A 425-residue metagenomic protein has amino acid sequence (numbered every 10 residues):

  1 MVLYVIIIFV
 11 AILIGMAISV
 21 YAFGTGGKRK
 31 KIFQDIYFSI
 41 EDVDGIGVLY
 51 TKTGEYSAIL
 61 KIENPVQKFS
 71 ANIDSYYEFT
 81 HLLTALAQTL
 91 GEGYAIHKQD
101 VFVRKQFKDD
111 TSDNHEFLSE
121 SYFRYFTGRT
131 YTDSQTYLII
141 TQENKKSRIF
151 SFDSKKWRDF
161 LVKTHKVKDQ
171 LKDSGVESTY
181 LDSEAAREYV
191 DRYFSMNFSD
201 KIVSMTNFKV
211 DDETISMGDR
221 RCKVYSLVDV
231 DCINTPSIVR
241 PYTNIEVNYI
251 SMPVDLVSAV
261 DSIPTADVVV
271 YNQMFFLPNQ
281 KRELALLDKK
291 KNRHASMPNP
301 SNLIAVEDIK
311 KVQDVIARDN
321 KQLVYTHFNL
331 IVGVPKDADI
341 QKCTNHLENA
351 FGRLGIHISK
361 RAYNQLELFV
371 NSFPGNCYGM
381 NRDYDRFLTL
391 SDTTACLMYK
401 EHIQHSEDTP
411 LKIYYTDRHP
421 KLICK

Functional and structural regions predicted by a protein language model:
L3-E401: Extended, folded cores of ATP/NTP-driven motor/assembly subunits in large transport and secretion machines
L397-K425: Active-site-adjacent "gating/activation" loops or surface patches in catalytic cores
